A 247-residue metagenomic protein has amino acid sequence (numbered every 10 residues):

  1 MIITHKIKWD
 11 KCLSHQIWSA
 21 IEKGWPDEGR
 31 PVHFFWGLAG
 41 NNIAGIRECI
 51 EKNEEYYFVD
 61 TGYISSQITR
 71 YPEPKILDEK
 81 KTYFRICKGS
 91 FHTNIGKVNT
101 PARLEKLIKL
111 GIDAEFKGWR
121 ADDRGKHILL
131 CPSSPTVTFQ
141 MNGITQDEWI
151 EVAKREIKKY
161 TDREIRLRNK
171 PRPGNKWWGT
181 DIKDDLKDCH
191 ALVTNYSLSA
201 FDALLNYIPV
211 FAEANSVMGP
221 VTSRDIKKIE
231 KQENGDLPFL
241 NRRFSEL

Functional and structural regions predicted by a protein language model:
M1-A44, T136-V137: N-terminal pre-catalytic "stem/leader" segment of glycosyltransferase-like enzymes
I3-W9, C131, T136, I144-K183: Catalytic donor nucleotide-activated moiety binding site of glycosyltransferases and closely related
W9-D10, L38-N41, G62-S65, S133-V137 (+3 more regions): Short, solvent-exposed loop/turn segments at secondary-structure junctions
K11, E73-G125, V221-L247: Leloir-type glycosyltransferase catalytic cores
P26, K158-F211, N215-S216: Donor nucleotide-activated moiety binding/catalytic core segment of transferases that use nucleotide-activated donors
P26-D60, D188-N195: Short, well-ordered secondary-structure micro-motifs within conserved domains or adaptor modules
E55-Y57, Y63, I165, V210: Hydrophobic beta-strand scaffold residues
S66-P74: Phosphate/adenylate-binding glycine loop and adjacent helical scaffold
